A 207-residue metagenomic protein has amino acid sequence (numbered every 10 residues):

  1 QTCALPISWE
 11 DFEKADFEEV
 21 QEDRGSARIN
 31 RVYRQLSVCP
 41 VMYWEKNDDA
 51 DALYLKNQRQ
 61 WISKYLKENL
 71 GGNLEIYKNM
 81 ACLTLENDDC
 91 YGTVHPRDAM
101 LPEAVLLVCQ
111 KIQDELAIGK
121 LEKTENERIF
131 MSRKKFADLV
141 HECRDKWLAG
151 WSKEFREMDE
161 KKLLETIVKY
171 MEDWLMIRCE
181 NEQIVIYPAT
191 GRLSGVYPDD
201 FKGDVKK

Functional and structural regions predicted by a protein language model:
Q1, F155-Y170: Short amphipathic alpha-helical interaction segments
C3-L5: Short, small-residue-biased leader/transition segments that mark boundaries at the very start of proteins
V38-D49, E122-F155: Short acidic, hydrophobic short linear motifs in intrinsically disordered regions
N47-I118: Long, low-complexity, charged/polar intrinsically disordered regions in eukaryotic proteins
A81-L85, Q183-G191: Minor-groove-contacting beta-hairpin "wing" of winged helix-turn-helix DNA-binding domains
G92-A99, K120-R128, A149-D159, R192 (+1 more regions): Short, contiguous acidic/charged loop-to-helix segments that flank catalytic cores in large enzymes
W174-L175: Glycine-centered, phosphate/nucleic-acid-interacting loop/turn motifs that mediate DNA/RNA or nucleotide
P188-V205: Extended, charged coiled-coil "stalk/tether" helices of large eukaryotic trafficking and scaffold proteins, i.e.
